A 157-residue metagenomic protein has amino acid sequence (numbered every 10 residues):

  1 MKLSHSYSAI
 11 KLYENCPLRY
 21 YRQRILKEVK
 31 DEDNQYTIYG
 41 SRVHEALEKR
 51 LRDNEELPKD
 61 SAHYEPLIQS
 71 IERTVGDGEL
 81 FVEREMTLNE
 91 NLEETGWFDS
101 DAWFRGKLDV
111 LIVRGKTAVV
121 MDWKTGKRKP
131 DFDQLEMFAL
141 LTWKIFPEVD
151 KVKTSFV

Functional and structural regions predicted by a protein language model:
K2-E56, E83-R84: Nuclease catalytic cores
D31, Q35, T125-P130: Conserved aromatic-histidine-acidic binding/catalytic patches
D33, A139, K144: Conserved catalytic core of nucleotide polymerization and phosphodiester-bond processing enzymes
R42, D133-L141: Short amphipathic alpha-helical face segments that pack within enzyme cores and frequently flank/anchor catalytic
A46-V120, G126-Q134, I145-V157: Catalytic cores of nuclease domains that cleave nucleic-acid phosphodiester backbones
